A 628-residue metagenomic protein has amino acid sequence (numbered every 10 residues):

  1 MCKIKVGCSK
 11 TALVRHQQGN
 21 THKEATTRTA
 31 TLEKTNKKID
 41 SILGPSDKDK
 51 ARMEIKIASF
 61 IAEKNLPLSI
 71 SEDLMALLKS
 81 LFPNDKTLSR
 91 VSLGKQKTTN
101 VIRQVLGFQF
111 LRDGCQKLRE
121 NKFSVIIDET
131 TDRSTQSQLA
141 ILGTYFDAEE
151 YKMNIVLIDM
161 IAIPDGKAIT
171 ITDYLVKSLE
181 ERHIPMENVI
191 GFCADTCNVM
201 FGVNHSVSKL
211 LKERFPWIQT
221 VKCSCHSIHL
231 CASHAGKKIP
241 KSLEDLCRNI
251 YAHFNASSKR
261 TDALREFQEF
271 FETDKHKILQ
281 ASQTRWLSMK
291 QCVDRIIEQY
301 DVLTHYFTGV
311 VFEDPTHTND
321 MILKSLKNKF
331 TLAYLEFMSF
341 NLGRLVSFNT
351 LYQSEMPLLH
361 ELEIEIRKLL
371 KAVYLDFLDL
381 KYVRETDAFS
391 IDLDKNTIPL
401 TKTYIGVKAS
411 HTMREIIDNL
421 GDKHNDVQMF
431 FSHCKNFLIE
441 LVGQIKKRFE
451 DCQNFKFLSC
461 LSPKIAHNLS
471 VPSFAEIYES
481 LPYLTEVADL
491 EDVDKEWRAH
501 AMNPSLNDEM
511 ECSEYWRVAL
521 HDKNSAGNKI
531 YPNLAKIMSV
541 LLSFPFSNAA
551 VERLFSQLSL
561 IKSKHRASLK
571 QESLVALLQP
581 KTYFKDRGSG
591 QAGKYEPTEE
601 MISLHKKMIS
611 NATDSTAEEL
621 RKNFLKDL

Functional and structural regions predicted by a protein language model:
M1-L628: Alpha-helical structural modules in large enzymes and assemblies
